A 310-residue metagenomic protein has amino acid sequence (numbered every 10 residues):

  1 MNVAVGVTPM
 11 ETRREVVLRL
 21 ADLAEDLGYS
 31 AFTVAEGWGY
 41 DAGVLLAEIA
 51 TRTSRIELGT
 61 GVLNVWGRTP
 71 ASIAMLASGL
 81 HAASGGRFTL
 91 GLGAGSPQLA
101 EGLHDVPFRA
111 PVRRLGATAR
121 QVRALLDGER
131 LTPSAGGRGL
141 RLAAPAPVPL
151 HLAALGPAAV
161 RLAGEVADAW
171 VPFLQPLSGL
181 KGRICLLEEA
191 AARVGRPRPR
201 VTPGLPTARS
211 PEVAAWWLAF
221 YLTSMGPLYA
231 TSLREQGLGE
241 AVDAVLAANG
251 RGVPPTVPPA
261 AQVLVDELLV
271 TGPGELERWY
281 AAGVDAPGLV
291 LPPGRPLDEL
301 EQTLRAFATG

Functional and structural regions predicted by a protein language model:
M1-G310: Active-site-adjacent structural elements that line small-molecule/cofactor binding pockets in enzymes
